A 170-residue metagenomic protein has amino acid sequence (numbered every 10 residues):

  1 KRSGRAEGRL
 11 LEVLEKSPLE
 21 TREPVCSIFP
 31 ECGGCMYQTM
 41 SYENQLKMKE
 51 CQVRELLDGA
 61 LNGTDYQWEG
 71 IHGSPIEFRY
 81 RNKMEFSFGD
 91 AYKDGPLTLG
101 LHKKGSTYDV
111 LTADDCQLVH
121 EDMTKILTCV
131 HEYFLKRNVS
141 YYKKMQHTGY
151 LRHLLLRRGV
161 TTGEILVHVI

Functional and structural regions predicted by a protein language model:
K1-I170: Accessory RNA-recognition modules of RNA-modification enzymes
